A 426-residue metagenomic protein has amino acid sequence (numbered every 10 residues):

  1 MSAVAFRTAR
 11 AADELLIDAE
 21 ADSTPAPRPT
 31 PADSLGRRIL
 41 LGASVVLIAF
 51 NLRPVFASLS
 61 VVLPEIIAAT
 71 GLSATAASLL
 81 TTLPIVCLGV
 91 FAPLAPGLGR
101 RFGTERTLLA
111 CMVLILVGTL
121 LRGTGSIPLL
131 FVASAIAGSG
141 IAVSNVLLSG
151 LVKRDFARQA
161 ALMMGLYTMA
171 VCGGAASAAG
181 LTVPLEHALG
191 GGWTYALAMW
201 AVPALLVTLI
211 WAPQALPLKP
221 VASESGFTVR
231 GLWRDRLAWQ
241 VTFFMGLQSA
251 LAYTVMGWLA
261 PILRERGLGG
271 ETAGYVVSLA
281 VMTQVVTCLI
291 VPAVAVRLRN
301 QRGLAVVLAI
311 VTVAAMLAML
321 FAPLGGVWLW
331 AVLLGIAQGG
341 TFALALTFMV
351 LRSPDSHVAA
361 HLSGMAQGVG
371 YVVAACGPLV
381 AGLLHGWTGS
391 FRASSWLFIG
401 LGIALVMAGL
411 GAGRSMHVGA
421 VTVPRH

Functional and structural regions predicted by a protein language model:
L59-S60, R236-C288: Extracytoplasmic gate region of multi-pass secondary transporters
V90-P128: Conserved MFS/SLC helix-loop-helix module at the cytosolic interface between two early adjacent transmembrane helices
F91-G103, T287-N300: Helix-to-loop junctions at the C-terminal end of transmembrane segments in multipass secondary transporters
I127, R158-Q159, G165-A215: Helix-loop-helix hairpin linking two adjacent transmembrane segments in secondary transporters
S134-M169: Cytoplasmic helix-loop-helix junction between adjacent transmembrane helices in 12-TM secondary transporters
V143-F156, G340-P354: Intracellular juxtamembrane helix-capping segments at the cytosolic ends of symmetry-related transmembrane helices
Q301-A345: C-terminal transmembrane helical hairpin of 12-TM major facilitator-type secondary transporters
S356-R392, F398: A late C-terminal transmembrane helix in Major Facilitator Superfamily
